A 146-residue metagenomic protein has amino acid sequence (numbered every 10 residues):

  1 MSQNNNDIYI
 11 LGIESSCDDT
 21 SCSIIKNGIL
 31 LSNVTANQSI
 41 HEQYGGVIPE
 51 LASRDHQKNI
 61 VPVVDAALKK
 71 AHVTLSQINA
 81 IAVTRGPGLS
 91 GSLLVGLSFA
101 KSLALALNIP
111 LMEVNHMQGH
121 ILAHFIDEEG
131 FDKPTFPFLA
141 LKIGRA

Functional and structural regions predicted by a protein language model:
M1-Q3, L105-A106: Short glycine- and acidic-rich boundary segments immediately preceding or forming the N-terminal edge of structured
S2-N6, V114-F138: Conserved phosphate-binding catalytic cores of ATP/NTP-utilizing and phosphoryl-transfer enzymes
N6-P87, H120: N-terminal beta-alpha supersecondary unit
I8-L11, N79-A80, P110-M112, P137-L141: Structural motif
A52-N59, G91, V95, P110-E113: Catalytic cores of large soluble enzymes that bind and process phosphate-bearing ligands
A71-Q77, F99-H116, A123-F125: Nucleotide and nucleotide-moiety/phosphate-recognizing core
V83-L107, I126-D127: Short Gly/Thr/Asp-enriched flexible loops that form oxyanion-binding sites at enzyme active sites
A146: Conserved small/polar residues in nucleotide/adenosyl-binding loops
